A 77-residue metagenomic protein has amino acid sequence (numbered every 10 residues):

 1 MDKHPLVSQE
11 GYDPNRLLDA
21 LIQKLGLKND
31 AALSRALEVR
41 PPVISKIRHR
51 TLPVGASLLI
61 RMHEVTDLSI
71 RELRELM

Functional and structural regions predicted by a protein language model:
M1-K28, R71, E75: A short, Lys/Arg-rich alpha-helix, primarily the initiator
I22, S34, H63: The alpha-helix within a helix-turn-helix
L27-K46: Short alpha-helical DNA-recognition segment
S45-K46, I60, R74: Key DNA-contacting residues within the recognition helix of helix-turn-helix
T51-E64: Short, basic-rich loop-to-helix N-cap that marks the start of a DNA-contacting helix
